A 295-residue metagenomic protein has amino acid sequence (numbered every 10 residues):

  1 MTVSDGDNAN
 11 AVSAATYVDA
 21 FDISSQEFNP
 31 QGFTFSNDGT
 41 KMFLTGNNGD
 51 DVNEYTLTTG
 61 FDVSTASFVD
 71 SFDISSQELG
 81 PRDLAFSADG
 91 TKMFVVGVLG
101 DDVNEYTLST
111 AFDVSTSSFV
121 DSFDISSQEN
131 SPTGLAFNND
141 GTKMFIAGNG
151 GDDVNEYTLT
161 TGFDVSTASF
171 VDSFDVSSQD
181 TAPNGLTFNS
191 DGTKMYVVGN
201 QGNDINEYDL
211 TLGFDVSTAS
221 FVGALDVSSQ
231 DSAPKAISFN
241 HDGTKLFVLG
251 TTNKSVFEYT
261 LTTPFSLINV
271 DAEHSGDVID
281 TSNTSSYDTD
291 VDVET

Functional and structural regions predicted by a protein language model:
T2-A11, Y55-S64, Y106-S115, Y157-S166 (+2 more regions): Short loop/turn segments immediately following beta-strands, especially the blade-tip and inter-blade linker loops
Y17-S24, S67-S75, S118-S126, S169-S177 (+1 more regions): A short beta-strand motif characteristic of beta-propeller blades
N29, G80, S131, A182 (+1 more regions): Beta-rich catalytic cores
N37-D38, A88-D89, N139-D140, S190-D191 (+1 more regions): Residue-level detector of Asp-centered blade-edge/turn motifs that repeat once per structural unit in beta-propeller
N47, V98, N149, N200 (+1 more regions): Short loop/turn segments immediately following the C-termini of beta-strands
S238-S266: Blade-level signature of beta-propeller repeat domains, shared across WD40, Kelch, NHL, RCC1 and BNR/Asp-box propellers
